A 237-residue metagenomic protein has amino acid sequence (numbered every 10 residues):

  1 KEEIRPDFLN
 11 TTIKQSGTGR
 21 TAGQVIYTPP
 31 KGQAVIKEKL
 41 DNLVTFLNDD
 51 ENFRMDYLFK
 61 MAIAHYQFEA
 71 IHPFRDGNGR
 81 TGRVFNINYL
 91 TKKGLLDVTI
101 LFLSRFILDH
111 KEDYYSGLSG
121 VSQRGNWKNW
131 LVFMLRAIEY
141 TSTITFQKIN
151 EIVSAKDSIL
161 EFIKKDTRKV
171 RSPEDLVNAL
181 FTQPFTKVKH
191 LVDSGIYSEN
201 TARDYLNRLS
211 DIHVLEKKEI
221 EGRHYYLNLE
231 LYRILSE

Functional and structural regions predicted by a protein language model:
K1-E237: FIC/Doc superfamily catalytic core
